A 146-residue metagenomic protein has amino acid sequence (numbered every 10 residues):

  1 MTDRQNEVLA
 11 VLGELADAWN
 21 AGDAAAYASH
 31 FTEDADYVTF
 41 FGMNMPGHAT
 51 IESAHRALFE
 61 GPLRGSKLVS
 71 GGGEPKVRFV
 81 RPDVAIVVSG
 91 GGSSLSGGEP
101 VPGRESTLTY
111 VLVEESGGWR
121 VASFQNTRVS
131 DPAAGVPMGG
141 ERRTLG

Functional and structural regions predicted by a protein language model:
M1-R4, A134-V136: A detector for short, charged/polar N-terminal pre-domain segments
Q5-N6, V11, A24-D83, S89-G90 (+1 more regions): A solvent-exposed, acidic/Ser-Thr-rich amphipathic alpha-helical stretch
L15, G22-D23: Short helix-adjacent coil turns
S93-G97, L112: Beta-strand elements of well-folded, non-transmembrane domains
E105-V136: Short beta-strand edge/turn micro-motifs at domain boundaries
R142-G146: Extended, polar beta-sheet/loop recognition surfaces of beta-rich domains that mediate binding to diverse ligands
